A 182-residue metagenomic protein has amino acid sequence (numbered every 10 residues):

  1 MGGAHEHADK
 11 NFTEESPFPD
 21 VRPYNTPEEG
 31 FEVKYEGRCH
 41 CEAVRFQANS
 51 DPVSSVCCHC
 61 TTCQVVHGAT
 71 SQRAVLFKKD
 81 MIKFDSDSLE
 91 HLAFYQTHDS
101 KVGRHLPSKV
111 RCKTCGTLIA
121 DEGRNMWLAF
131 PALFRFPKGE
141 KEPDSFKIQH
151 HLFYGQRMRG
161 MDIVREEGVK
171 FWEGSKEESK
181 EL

Functional and structural regions predicted by a protein language model:
G2-R38, V44-L182: A short Gly-Trp-Pro
